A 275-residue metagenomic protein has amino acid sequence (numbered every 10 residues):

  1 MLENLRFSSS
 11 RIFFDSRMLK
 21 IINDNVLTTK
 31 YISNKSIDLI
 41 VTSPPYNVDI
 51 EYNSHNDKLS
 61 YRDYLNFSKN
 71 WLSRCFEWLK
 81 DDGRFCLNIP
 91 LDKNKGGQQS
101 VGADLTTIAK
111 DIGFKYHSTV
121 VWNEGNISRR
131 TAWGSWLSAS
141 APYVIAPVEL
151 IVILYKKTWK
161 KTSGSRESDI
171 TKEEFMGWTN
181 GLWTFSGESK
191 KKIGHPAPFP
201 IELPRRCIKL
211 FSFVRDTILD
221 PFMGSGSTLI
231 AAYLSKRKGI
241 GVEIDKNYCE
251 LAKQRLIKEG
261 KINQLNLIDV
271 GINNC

Functional and structural regions predicted by a protein language model:
L2-E250: Core catalytic lobe of class I
D104-L105, L251-C275: Class I S-adenosyl-L-methionine-dependent methyltransferase module
